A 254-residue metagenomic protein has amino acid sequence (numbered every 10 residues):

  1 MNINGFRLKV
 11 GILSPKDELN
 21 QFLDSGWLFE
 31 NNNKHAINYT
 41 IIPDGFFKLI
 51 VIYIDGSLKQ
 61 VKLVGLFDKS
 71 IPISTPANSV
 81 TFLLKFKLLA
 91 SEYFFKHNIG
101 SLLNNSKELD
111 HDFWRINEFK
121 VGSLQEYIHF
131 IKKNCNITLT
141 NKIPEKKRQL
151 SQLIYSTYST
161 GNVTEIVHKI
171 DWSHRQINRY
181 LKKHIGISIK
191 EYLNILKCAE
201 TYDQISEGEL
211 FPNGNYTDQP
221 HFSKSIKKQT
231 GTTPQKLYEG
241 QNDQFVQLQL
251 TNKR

Functional and structural regions predicted by a protein language model:
M1-R148, Y155-T164, I170-H174, S188 (+3 more regions): Alpha-helical bundle regulatory/interaction domains
R175-K183, I187-L193: Long, low-complexity intrinsically disordered regions
L181-I187, I226-L237: A secondary-structure capping/hinge motif
S223: DNA-recognition helix of C2H2 zinc fingers
